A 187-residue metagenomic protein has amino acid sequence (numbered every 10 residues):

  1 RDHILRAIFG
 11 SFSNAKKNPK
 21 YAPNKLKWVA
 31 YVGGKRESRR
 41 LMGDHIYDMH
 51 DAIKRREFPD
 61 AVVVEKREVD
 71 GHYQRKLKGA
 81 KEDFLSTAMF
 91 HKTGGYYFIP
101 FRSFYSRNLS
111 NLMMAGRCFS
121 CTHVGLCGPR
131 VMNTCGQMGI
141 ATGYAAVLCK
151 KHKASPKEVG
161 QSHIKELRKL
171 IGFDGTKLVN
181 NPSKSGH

Functional and structural regions predicted by a protein language model:
R1-H187: Flavin (FAD/FMN)-binding glycine-rich loop and adjacent Rossmann-like elements that form
